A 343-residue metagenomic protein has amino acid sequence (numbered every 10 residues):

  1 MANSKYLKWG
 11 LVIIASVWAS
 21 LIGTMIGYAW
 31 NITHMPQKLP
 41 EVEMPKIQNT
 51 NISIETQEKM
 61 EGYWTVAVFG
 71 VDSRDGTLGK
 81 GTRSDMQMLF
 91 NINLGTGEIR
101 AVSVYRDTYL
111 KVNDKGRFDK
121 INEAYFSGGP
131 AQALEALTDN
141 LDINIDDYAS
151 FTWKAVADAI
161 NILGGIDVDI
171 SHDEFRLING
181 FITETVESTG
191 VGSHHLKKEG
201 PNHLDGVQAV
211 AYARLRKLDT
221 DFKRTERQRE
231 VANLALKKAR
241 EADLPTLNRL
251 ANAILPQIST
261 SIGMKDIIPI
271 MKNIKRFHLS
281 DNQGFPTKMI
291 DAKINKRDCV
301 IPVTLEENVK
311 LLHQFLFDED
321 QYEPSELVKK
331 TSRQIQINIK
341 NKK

Functional and structural regions predicted by a protein language model:
A2-G97, P269: Entry/capping segment at the start of metal-dependent catalytic domains with acidic active-site entry clusters
I47-T56, Y63, G81, R117 (+1 more regions): C-terminal solvent-exposed extensions
K59-T65, V71, L78-R83, D114 (+7 more regions): Solvent-exposed, acidic/flexible segments
E61-G62, D158-T246: Flexible, polar/acidic helix-loop-strand segments at domain edges
E61-W64, G81-Q87, T96-V104, G116-F118 (+7 more regions): Extracytoplasmic
D75-L78, D119-S127, D142-D147, R214-K223 (+3 more regions): Second-shell loop/turn segments in exported
M86, F118, P130-T138, W153-A157 (+8 more regions): Extracytoplasmic/secreted envelope proteins and their assembly/folding machinery, especially bacterial periplasmic
L94, Y109, N113, F126 (+8 more regions): Sec-exported extracytoplasmic/periplasmic mature domains
